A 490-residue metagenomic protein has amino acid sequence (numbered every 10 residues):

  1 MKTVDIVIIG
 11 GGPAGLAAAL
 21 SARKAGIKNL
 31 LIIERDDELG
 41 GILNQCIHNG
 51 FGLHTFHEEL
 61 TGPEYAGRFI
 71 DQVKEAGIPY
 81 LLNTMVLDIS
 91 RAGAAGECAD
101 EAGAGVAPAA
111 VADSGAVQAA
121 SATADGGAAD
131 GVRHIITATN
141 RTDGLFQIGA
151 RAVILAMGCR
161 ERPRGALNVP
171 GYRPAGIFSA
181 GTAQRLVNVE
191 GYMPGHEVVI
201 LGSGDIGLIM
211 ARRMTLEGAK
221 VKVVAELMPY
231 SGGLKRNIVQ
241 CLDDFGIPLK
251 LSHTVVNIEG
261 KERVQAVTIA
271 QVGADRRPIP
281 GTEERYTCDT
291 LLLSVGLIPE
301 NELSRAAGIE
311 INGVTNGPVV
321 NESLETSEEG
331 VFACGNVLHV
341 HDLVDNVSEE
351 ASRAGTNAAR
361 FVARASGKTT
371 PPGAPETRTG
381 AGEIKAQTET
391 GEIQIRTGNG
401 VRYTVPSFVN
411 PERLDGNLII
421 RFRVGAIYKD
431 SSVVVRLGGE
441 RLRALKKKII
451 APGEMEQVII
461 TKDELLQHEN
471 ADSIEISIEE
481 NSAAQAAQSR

Functional and structural regions predicted by a protein language model:
M1-D5, L82, E101-V117, A124-D125 (+2 more regions): Rossmann-like nucleotide/phosphate-binding core characteristic of flavoprotein oxidoreductases
V4, D143-A152, I279-D289: Core beta-strand elements of the Rossmann-like FAD/NAD(P) dinucleotide-binding domain in flavoenzyme oxidoreductases
V4-I9, P13-Q72, A76, P194-I238 (+1 more regions): Beta1-alpha1 glycine-rich phosphate/pyrophosphate-binding loop at the start of Rossmann-like nucleotide-binding domains
I9, I148-G158, T287-V295: Short hydrophobic core segments
G67-A138, T215-E302, T370, A374 (+1 more regions): A Rossmann-like FAD-binding core segment of flavoenzymes
L155, I177-V187, T290-H341: FAD-site-proximal beta/loop scaffold in flavoenzymes
C159-V199, S203, T315-E322: Glycine-rich dinucleotide-binding loop and its adjacent helix/turn
C334-S366: A conserved FAD-binding loop/helix module that cradles the flavin
